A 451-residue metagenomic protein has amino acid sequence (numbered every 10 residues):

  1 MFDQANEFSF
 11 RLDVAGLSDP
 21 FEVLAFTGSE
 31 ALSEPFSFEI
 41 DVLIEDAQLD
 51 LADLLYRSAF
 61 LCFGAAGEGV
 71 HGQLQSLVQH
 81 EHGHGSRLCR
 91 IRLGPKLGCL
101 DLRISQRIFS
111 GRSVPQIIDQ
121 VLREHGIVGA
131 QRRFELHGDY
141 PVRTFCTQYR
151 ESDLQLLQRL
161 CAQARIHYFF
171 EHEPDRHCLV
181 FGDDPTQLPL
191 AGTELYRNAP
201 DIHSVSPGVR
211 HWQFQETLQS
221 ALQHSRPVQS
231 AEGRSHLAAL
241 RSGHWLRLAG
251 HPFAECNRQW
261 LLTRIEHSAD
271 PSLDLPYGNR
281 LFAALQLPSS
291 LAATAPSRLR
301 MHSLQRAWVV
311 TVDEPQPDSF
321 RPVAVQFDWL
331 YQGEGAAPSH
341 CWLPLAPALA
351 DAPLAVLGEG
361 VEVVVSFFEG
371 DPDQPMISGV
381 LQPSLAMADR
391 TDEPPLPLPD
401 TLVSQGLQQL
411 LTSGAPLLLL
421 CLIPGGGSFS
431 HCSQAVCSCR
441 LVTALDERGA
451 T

Functional and structural regions predicted by a protein language model:
M1-T451: Amphipathic alpha-helical and helix-coil boundary elements used as assembly and membrane-proximal scaffolds
